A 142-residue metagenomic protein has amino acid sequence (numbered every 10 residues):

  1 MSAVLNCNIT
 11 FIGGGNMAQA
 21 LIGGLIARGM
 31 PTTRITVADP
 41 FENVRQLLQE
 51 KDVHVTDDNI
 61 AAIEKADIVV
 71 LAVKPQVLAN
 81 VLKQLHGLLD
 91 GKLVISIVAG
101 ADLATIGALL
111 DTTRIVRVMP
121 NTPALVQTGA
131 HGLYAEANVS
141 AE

Functional and structural regions predicted by a protein language model:
M1-D57, A61: NAD(P)+-binding Rossmann beta1-loop-alpha1 motif at the extreme N-terminus of oxidoreductases
I12, N16, V73-Q76, A101 (+1 more regions): Conserved active-site and cofactor/substrate-binding residues in soluble primary-metabolism enzymes
G14, P120-P123, E136-V139: Short coil/turn segments
A27-M30, G87, D111, N138: Generic secondary-structure signature for well-ordered alpha-helical cores
T36, T128-E142: Short beta-strand and adjoining strand-loop segment in the mid-core of the Rossmann-like NAD(P)-dependent dehydrogenase
E42, K51, N59-E64, I68-L133: Rossmann-like NAD(P)(H) cofactor-binding subdomain of soluble oxidoreductases
L47, K65, E142: Anion-binding (especially nucleotide phosphate/pyrophosphate-binding) glycine-rich loop and adjoining beta-alpha core
